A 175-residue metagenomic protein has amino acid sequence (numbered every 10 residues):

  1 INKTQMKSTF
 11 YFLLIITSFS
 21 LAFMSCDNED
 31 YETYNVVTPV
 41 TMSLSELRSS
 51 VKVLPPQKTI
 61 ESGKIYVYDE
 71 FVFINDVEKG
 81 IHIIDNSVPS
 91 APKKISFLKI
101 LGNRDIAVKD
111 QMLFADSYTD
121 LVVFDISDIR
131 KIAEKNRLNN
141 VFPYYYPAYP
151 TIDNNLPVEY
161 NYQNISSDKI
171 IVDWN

Functional and structural regions predicted by a protein language model:
I1-V36: Bacterial Sec-dependent N-terminal signal peptides
C26-N175: Feature marking well-ordered beta-strand scaffolds used for ligand recognition
